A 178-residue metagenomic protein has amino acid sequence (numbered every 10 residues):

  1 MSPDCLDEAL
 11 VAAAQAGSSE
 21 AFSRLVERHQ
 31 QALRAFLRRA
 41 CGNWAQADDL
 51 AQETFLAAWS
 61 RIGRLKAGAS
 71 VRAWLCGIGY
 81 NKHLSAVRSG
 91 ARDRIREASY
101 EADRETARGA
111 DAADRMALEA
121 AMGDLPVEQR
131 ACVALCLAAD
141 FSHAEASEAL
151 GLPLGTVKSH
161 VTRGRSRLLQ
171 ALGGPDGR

Functional and structural regions predicted by a protein language model:
M1-A32, R39, G123, Q170: N-terminal module of bacterial RNA polymerase sigma factors
M1-S2, A13, G42, A120 (+2 more regions): C-terminal edge and immediately downstream basic/flexible tail or linker adjoining helix-turn-helix-like DNA-binding
P3-D7, S85, R92-A120, S142: Internal acidic/polar
Q15-R24, R34-E53, K66, D176-R178: Short, charged helix-capping/linker segments at alpha-helix termini
A35, D49-L56, S60, A69-N81: Structural recognition of an alpha-helix C-terminal capping motif at a helix-to-coil junction
N43, S142, G151-T156: Helix-turn-helix DNA-binding motif, specifically the short coil turn and the N-cap/start of the second
S60-A67, G77-A98, D111: Arg/Lys-rich amphipathic alpha helix in sigma70-family domain 2
C132-C136: A short pre-motif secondary-structure segment
